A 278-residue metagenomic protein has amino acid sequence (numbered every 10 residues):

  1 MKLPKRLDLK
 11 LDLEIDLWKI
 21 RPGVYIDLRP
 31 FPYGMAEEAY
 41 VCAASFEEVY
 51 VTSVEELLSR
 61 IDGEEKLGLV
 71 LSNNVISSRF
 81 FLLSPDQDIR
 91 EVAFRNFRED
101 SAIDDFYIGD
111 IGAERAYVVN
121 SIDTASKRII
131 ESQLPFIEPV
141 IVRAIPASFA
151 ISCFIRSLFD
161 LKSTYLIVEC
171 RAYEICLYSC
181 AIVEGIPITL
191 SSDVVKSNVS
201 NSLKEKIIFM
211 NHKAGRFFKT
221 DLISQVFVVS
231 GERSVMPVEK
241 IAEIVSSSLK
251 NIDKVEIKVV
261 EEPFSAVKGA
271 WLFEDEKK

Functional and structural regions predicted by a protein language model:
K2-D8, A150-C153, K254-K278: Glycine-rich phosphate-binding/hydrolytic loop that grips phosphoryl groups
L3, L11, P30-P32, A36-E38 (+2 more regions): N-terminal glycine/serine-rich phosphate-binding loop of ATP-dependent small-molecule kinases, especially carbohydrate
K10-E47, V118-L222: Small-residue (GG/TT-enriched) beta-loop-alpha framework at ligand/catalytic clefts
P22-V24, E48-V49, I61-L69, Y165 (+2 more regions): Hydrophobic beta-strand segments of well-ordered beta-sheets in folded domains
S53-E55, I89-A93, S200-H212, V238: Well-ordered, non-membrane alpha-helical segments in soluble/globular domains
L57-L67, A102-I108, M210-V226: Phosphate/pyrophosphate-binding loops at sites that engage ATP/ADP/AMP, CoA/4′-phosphopantetheine, polyphosphate
L71-N120: Internal amphipathic helical hairpin motif
L222-S247, V259: Glycine-rich phosphate-binding loops at beta-strand->alpha-helix junctions
